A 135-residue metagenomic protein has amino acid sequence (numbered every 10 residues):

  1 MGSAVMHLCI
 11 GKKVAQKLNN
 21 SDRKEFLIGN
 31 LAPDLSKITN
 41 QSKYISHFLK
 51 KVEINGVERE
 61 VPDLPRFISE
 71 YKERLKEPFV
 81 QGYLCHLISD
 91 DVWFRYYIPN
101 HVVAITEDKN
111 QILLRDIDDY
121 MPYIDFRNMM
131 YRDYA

Functional and structural regions predicted by a protein language model:
M1-A135: N-terminal membrane-targeting hydrophobic helices
